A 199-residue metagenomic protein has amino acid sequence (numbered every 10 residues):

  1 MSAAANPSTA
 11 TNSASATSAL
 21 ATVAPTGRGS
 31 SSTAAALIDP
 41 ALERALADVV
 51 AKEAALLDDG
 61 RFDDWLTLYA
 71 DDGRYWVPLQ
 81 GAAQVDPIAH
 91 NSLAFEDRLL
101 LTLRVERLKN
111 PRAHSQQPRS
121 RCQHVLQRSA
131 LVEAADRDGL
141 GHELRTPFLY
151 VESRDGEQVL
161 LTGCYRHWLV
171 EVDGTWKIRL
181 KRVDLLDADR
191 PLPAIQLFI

Functional and structural regions predicted by a protein language model:
M1-A3, G139-R145, T162-A194: Short beta-strand edge/turn micro-motifs at domain boundaries
S2-N12, A16-D71: Short, low-complexity N-terminal intrinsically disordered segments enriched in polar/charged residues
A47-D48, C122-H124, L160-T162: Short solvent-exposed loop/turn micro-motifs enriched in small/polar/acidic residues
E53-A55, R112-R119, D155-G156: Short helix-to-loop capping/linker segments positioned immediately adjacent to catalytic or ligand/cofactor-binding
D71-L144: A solvent-exposed, acidic/Ser-Thr-rich amphipathic alpha-helical stretch
Q84, L197-I199: Flexible, surface-exposed loop regions and adjacent strand-edge segments of Gram-negative outer-membrane beta-barrel
Y150-L160: Short, cysteine-centered beta-strand-loop-beta hairpins and adjacent loop/turn segments enriched in charged/polar
